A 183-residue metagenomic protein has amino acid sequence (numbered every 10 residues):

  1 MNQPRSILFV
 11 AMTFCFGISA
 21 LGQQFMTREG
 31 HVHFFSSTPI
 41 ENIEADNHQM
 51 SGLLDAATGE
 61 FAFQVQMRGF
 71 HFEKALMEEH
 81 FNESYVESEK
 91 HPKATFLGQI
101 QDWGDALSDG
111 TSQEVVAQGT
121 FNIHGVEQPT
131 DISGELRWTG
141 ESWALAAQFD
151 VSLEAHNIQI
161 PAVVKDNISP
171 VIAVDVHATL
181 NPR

Functional and structural regions predicted by a protein language model:
M1-L8: Bacterial N-terminal signal peptides that target proteins for export
F9-S19: Bacterial N-terminal signal peptides
L21-R183: Low-complexity, acidic/polar, glycine-enriched regions of mature
